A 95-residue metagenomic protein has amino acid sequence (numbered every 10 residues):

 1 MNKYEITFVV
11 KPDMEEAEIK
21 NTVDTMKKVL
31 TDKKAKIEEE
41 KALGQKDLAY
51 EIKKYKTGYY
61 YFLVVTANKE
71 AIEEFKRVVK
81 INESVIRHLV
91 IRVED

Functional and structural regions predicted by a protein language model:
N2-D95: Structured, basic alpha/beta domains of bacterial-type, RNA-associated proteins
